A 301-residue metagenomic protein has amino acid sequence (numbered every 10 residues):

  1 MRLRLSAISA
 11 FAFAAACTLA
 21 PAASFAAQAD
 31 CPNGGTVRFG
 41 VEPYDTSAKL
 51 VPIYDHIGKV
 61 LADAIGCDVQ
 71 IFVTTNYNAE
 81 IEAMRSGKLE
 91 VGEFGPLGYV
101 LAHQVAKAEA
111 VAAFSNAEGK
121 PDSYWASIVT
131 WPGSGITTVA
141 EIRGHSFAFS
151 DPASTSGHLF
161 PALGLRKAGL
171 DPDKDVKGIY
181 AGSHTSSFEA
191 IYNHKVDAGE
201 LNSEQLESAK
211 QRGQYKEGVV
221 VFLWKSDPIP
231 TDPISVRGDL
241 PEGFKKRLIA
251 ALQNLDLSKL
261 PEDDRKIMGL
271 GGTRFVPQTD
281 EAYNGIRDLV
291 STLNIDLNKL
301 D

Functional and structural regions predicted by a protein language model:
S9-P21: Bacterial N-terminal signal peptides
A27-V100: Extracytoplasmic small-molecule ligand-binding "clamshell" domains of the periplasmic binding protein/Venus flytrap
D30-G40, T46-H56, I229, V236 (+1 more regions): An extracytoplasmic/periplasmic, membrane-proximal ligand-sensing/linker region
V37-D45, A140-G157: Short loop->beta-strand "edge-of-pocket" segments that line small-molecule binding or catalytic clefts across diverse
A62-V73, K88, R166-A181, K216-V219 (+1 more regions): A local structural motif
N78-G92, V105-A106, A140-E141, H184-E204: Short helices/loops that flank or line small-molecule/ion binding pockets
E82-E141: Acidic, polar ligand-binding/catalytic clefts
S134, H145-G243: Pocket-lining segment of extracytoplasmic ligand-binding domains
